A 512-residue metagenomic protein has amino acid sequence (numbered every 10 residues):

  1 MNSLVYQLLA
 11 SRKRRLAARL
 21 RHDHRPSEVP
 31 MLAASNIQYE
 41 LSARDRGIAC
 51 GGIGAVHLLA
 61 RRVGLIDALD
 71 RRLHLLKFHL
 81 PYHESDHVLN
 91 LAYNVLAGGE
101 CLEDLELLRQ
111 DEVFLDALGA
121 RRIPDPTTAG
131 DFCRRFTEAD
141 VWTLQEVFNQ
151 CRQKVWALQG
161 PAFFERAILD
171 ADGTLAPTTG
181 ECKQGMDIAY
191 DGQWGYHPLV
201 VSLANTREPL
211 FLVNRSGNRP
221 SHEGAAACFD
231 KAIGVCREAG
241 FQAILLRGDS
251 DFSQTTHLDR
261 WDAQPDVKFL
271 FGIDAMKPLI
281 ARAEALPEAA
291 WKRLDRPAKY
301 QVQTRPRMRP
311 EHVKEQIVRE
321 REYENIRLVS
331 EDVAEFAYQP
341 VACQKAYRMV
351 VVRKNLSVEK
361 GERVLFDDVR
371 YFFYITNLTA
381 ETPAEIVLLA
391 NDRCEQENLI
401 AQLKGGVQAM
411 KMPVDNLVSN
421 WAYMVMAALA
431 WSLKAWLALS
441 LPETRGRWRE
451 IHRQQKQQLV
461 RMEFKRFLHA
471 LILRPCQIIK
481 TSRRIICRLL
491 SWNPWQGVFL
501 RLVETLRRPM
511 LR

Functional and structural regions predicted by a protein language model:
M1-N218, A226-E238, A263, L473-R512: Dynamic "connector" segments at or just before major functional cores
N2-S11, H24-S42, K268-L399, G405 (+1 more regions): An anionic, glycine-rich sequence signature occurring as long contiguous blocks
M31-I37, D67-R71, R109-E112, R293-L294 (+4 more regions): Short acidic (Asp/Glu) and glycine-rich catalytic loops that position anionic groups and cofactors
L59, L105, P383-L417, A422-M426 (+1 more regions): Short amphipathic alpha-helical "interface-anchor" segments enriched in bulky aromatics
D172, A243-S253: Acidic/histidine-rich, metal-coordinating catalytic segments
T174-A176, T206-E208, S216-G217, D274-M276 (+8 more regions): Short, glycine-/Ser/Thr-/acidic-enriched flexible segments
L258-V267: Short, surface-exposed basic-aromatic patches at helix termini and helix-loop junctions that form
M410-P442, G446-F499: Basic, amphipathic alpha-helical segments enriched in Lys/Arg and hydrophobic/aromatic residues
